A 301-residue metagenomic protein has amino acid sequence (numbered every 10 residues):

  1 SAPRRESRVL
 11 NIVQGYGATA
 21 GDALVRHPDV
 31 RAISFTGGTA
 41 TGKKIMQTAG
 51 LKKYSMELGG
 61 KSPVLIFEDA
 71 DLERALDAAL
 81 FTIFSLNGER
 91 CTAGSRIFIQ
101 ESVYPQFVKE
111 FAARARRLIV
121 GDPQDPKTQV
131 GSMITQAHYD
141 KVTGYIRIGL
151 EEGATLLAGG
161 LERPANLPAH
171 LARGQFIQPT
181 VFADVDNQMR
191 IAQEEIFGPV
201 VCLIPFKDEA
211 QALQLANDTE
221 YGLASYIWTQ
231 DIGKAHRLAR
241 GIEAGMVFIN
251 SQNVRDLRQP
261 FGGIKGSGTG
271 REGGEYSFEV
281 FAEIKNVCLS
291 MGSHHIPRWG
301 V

Functional and structural regions predicted by a protein language model:
S1-G21: PLP-dependent aminotransferase-like
A2-E6, R117-L118, M189: Short helix-capping segments at alpha-helix termini
I12-Y16, F35, C202-I204: Active-site donor-binding acidic/aromatic loop of nucleotide-activated sugar and phosphosugar transferases involved
G17-A20, G60, K207-E209: Short helix-initiation/N-cap motifs at beta->coil->alpha
A18-T19, A40-T41, P105, G233-K234 (+1 more regions): Short alpha-helical
G21-D22, L213: Short hydrophobic/charged patches on amphipathic alpha-helices used for structural packing and interfaces
H27, A32, G38-D186, I249 (+1 more regions): ALDH superfamily catalytic-core signature
V30, L65, I119, I146 (+2 more regions): Conserved C-terminal structural/oligomerization subdomain of aldehyde/semialdehyde dehydrogenase
